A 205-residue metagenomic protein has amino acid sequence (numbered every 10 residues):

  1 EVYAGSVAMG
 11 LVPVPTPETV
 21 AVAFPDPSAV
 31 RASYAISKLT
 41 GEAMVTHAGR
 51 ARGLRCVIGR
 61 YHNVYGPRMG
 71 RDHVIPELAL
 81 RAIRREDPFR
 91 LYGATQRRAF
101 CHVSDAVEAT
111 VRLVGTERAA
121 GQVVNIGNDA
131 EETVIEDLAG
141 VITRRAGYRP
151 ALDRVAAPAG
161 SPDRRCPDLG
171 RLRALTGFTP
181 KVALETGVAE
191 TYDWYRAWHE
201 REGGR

Functional and structural regions predicted by a protein language model:
E1, N63, A130: PG/GG-rich flexible active-site loop of Rossmann-like NAD(P)H-dependent oxidoreductases, especially the SDR superfamily
E1-A32: Conserved Rossmann-fold NAD(P)-dependent oxidoreductase catalytic core, especially the SDR/UDP-sugar
V7-T19, A43-V114, A139-A146: NAD(P)-dependent short-chain dehydrogenase/reductase
V22-A29, G59, N63, L91-A94 (+2 more regions): Short amphipathic alpha-helical segments at helix-loop
A32, H73, E77, V134 (+1 more regions): Amphipathic alpha-helical recognition patches that constitute DNA-binding helices
S33, S37: Active-site helix of classical SDR
I83-R205: C-terminal substrate-binding subdomain of Rossmann-fold SDR/epimerase-dehydratase oxidoreductases
